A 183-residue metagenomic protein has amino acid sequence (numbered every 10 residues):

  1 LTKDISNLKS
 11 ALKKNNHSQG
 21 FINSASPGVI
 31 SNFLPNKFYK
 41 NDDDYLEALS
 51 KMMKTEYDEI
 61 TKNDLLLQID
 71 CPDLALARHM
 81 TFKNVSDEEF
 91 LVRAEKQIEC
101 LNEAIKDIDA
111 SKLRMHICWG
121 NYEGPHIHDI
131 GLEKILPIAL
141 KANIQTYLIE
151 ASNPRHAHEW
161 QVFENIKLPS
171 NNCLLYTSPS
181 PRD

Functional and structural regions predicted by a protein language model:
L1-E89: Active-site-proximal, glycine-rich beta->alpha crossover segments in alpha/beta enzymes that shape flexible
K9-H17, I105-A110, L140, V162-N171: Acidic (Asp/Glu)-rich catalytic clusters
Q19-F21, L66-Q68, K112-H116, T146-L148 (+1 more regions): Structural preference for beta-strand elements that scaffold enzyme active sites
S26-G28, C71-A75, I117-E123, S152-R155 (+1 more regions): Active-site-proximal loop/turn and secondary-structure-junction residues that shape catalytic pockets, frequently
M52-E56, H128-I138: Short, acidic/polar
R93-I108: Alpha-helix-loop-beta-strand connector modules within alpha/beta enzyme cores
R155-Q161: Active-site-adjacent beta->alpha loops and helix N-cap segments on the catalytic face of soluble alpha/beta enzymes
Y176-D183: Conserved small/polar residues in nucleotide/adenosyl-binding loops
